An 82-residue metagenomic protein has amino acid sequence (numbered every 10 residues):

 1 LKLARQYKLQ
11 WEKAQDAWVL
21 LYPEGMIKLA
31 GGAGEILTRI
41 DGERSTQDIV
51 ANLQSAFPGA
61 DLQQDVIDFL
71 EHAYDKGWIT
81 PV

Functional and structural regions predicted by a protein language model:
L1-T38: Acidic, low-complexity/disordered tracts enriched in E/D and polar residues
G25-V82: Long, charge-rich, low-complexity alpha-helical segments
